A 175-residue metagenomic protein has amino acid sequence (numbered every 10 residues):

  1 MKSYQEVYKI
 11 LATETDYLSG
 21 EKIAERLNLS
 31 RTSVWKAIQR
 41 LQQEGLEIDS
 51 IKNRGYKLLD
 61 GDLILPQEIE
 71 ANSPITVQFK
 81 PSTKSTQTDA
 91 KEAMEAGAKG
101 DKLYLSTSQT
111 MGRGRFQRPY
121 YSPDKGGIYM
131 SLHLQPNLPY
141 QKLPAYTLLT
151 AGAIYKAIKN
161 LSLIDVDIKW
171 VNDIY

Functional and structural regions predicted by a protein language model:
K2-Y155, K159: N-terminal lobe of the biotin/lipoate ligase/transferase fold
I164-Y175: Catalytic palm active-site di-aspartate
